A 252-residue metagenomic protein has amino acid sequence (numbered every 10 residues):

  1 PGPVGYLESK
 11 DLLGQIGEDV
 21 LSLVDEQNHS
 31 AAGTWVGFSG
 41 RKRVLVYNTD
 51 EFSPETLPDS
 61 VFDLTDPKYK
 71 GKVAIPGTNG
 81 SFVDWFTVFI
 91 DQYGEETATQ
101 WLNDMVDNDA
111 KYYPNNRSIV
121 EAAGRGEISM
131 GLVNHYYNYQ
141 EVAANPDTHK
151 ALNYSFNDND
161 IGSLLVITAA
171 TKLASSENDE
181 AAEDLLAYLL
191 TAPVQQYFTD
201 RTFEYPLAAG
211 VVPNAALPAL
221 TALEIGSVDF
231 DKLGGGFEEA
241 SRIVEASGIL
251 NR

Functional and structural regions predicted by a protein language model:
P1-I128: Extracytoplasmic ligand-binding site segments that recognize negatively charged/polar headgroups
G2-L7, S129-A151: A ligand-binding cleft/hinge motif common to bilobed small-molecule-binding domains
L23-E26, R41, L102-V106, Y112-Y113 (+1 more regions): Periplasmic-binding protein-like
V44-E51, V166-N178, Y197: A bilobed periplasmic-binding-protein/Venus flytrap-type ligand-binding module shared by bacterial periplasmic
Y69-T78, Y188-V212: Periplasmic-binding protein-like
G80-S81, I119, Y136-Q140, D158-S163: Short, catalytically relevant binding-site loops at active-site mouths
E96, E204-R252: An extracytoplasmic/periplasmic, membrane-proximal ligand-sensing/linker region
T97, W101, T168, E177-L189 (+1 more regions): Short amphipathic alpha-helical coupling segments at ligand-binding clamshell hinges and other catalytic/signaling
